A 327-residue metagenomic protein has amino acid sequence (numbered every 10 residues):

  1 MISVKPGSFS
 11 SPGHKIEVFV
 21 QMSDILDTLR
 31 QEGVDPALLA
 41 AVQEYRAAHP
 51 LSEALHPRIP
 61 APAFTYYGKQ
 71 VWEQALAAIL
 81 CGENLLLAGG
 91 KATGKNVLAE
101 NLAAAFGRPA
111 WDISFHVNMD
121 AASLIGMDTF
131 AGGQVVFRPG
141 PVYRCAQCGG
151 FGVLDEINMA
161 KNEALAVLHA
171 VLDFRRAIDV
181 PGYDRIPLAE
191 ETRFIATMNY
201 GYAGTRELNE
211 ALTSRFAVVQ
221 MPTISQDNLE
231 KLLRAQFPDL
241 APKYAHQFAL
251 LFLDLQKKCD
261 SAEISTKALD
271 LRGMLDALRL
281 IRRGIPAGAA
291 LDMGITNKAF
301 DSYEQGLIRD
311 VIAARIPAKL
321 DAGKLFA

Functional and structural regions predicted by a protein language model:
M1-A327: C-terminal regulatory/interaction module of P-loop NTP-utilizing enzymes
